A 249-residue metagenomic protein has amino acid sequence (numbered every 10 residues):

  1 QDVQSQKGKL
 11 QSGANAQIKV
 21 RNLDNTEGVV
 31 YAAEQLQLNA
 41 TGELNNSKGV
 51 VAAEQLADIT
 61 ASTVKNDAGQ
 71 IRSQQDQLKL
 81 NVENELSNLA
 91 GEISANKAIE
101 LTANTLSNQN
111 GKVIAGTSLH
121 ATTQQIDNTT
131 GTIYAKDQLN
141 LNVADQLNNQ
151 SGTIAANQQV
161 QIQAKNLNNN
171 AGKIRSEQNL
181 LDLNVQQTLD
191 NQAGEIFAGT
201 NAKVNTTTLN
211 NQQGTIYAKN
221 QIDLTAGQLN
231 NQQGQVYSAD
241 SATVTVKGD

Functional and structural regions predicted by a protein language model:
Q1-D2, A14-R21, E34-T41, Q55-S62 (+10 more regions): Well-ordered beta-strand segments characteristic of repetitive beta-sheet solenoids
S5-Q11, N25-Y31, N46-A52, N66-R72 (+8 more regions): Short, T/G/N/S-enriched strand-turn elements that build extracellular solenoid repeat scaffolds
